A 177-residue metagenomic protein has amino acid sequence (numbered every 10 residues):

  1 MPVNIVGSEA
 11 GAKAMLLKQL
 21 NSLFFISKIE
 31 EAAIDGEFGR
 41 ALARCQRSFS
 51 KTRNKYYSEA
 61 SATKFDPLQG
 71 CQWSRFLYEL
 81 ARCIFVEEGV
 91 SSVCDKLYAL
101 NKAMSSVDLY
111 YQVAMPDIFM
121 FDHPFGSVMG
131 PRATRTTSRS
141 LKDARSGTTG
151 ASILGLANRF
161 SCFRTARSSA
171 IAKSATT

Functional and structural regions predicted by a protein language model:
M1-A103: Terminal amphipathic alpha-helical/low-complexity segments used for targeting or macromolecular assembly
K102-T177: Structural signal for interior beta-strand "rungs" in well-ordered beta-sheet cores of soluble enzyme domains
